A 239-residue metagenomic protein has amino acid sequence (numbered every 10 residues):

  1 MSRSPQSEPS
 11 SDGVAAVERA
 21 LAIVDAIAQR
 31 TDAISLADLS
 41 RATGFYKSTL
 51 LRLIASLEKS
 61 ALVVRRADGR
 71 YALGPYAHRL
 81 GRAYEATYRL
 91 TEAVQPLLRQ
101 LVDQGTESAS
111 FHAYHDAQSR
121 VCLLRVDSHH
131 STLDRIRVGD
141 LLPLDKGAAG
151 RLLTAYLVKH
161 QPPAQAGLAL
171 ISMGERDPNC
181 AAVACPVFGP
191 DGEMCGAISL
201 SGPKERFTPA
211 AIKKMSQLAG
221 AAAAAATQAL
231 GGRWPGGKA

Functional and structural regions predicted by a protein language model:
S2-E85, A225-A229: N-terminal helix-turn-helix
G13-V17, R70, G74, T87 (+4 more regions): Short, structured helix-loop boundary elements
A67, D116, P190: Short, ordered coil/turn segments that flank beta-strands lining enzyme active or ligand-binding pockets
A72-K159: Amphipathic alpha-helical effector-binding/dimerization core of metabolite-sensing transcriptional regulators
Q161-M173, P178-A181, M194-A239: Juxtadomain coupling helices with adjacent low-complexity linkers
V183-D191: A short, hydrophobic, proline-anchored segment that marks a local hinge/packing element in signaling and regulatory
